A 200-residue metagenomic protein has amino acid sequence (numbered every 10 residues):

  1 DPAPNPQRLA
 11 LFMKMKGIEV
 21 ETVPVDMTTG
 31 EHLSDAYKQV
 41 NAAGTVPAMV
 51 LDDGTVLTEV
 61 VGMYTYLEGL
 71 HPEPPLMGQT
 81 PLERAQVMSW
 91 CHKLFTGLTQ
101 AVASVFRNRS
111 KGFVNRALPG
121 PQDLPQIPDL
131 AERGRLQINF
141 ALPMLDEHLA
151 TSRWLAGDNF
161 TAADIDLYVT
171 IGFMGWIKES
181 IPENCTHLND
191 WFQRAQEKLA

Functional and structural regions predicted by a protein language model:
D1-P128, E132: GST-like domain detector, emphasizing the conserved glutathione-binding G-site in the N-terminal thioredoxin-like
T96-E197: GST-like fold's C-terminal all-alpha helical module
